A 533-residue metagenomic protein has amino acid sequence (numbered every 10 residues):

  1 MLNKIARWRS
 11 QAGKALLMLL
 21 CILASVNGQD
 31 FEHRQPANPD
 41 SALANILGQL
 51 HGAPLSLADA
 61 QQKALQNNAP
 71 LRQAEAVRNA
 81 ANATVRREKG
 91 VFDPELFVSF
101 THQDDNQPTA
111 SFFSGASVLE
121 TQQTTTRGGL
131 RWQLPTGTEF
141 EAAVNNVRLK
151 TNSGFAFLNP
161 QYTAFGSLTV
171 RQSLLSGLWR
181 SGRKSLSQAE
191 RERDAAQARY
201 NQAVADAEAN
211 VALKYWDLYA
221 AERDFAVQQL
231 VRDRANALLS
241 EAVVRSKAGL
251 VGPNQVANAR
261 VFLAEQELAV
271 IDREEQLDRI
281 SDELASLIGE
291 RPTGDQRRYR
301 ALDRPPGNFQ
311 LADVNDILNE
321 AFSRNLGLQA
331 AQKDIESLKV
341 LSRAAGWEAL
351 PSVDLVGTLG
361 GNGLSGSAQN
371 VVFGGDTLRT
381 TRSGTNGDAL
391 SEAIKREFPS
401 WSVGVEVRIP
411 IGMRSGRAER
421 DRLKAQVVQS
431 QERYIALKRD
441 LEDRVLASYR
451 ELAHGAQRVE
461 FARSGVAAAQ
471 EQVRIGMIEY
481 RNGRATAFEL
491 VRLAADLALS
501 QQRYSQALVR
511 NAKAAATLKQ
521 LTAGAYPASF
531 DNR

Functional and structural regions predicted by a protein language model:
N3, A198-E320, E451, G455 (+3 more regions): Periplasmic alpha-helical coiled-coil/stalk elements that build and connect Gram-negative outer-membrane
Q11, D30, Q49, D104-N106 (+7 more regions): Acidic, low-complexity, intrinsically disordered peripheral segments
D30-Q123, V170-K184, Q188-E190, A301-E336 (+8 more regions): Bacterial Sec-pathway N-terminal export signals of envelope proteins
A64, R131, V251, Q255-V256 (+3 more regions): Amphipathic alpha-helical coiled-coil scaffold segments and their short linker/junction regions
R72-A76, K89, P135-P160, S176-V204 (+8 more regions): Sec/SRP-type N-terminal targeting helices
V98-D104, A142-R148, L355-G361: Transmembrane beta-barrel strands of outer-membrane/channel proteins
E120-T126, Y162-G166, E397-W401: Residues that define the transmembrane beta-barrel architecture of outer-membrane proteins
